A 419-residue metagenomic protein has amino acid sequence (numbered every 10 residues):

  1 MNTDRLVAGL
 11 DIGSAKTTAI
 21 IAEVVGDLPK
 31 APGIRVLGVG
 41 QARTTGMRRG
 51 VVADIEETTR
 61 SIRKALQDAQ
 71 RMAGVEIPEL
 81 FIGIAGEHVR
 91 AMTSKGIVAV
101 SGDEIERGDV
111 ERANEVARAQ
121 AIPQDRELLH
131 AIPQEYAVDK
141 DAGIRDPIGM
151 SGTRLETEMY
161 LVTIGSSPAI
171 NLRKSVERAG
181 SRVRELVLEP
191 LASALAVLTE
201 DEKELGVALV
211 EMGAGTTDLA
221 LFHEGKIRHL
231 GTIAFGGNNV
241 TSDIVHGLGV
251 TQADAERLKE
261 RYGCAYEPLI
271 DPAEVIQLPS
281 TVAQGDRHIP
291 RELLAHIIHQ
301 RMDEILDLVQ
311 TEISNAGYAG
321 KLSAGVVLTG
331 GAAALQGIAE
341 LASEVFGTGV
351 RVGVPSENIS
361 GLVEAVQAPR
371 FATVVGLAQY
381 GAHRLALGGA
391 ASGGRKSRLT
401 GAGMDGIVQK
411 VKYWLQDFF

Functional and structural regions predicted by a protein language model:
M1-K16, I20-L209, K226-I227, G237 (+5 more regions): Nucleotide/phosphate-binding catalytic cleft detector across ATP-hydrolyzing and phosphate-transferring enzymes
S14-A15, A214-T216: Short acidic, Gly/Ser-rich segments with clustered Asp/Glu that frequently serve as metal-coordination loops in enzyme
I82-E87, A324-A334: Glycine-rich beta-strand-to-loop/alpha-helix junction loops that act as flexible
D218-A220: A structural feature that tracks compact, well-ordered secondary-structure segments with a strong bias toward
H223: A cytosolic small-molecule/anion-sensing beta-strand core signal
K226-H229, G320, L328-Q379: Nucleotide-binding motor/catalytic cores of P-loop/tubulin-like NTPases across gene-expression machines
